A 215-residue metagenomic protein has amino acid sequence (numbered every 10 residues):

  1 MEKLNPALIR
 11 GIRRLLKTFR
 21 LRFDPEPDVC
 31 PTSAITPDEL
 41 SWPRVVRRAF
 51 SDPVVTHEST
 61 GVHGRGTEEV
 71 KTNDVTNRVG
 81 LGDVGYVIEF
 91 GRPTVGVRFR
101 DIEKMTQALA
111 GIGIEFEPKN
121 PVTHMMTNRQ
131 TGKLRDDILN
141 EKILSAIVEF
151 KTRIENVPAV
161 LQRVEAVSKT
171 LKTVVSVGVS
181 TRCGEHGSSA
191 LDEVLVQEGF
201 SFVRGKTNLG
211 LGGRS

Functional and structural regions predicted by a protein language model:
M1-G11, R22-R44: Iron-sulfur cluster-binding cysteine motifs and their immediate structural context in ferredoxin-like electron-transfer
R10, R14-L15, P31, R47-G80 (+5 more regions): Long, contiguous binding/interaction regions
T36-S41, I114-T123, T173-T181: Flexible, glycine/charged-enriched surface loops at secondary-structure junctions
E69-F99: Terminal, regulation- and interaction-focused segments at domain boundaries
F90-R92, E149-I154: Short beta-strand-to-loop capping motifs
V95-I102, I154-R163: Short, conserved charged micro-motifs
R100-T131: Short amphipathic alpha-helix segments
K142-A146: Flexible loop/N-cap segments at domain edges
